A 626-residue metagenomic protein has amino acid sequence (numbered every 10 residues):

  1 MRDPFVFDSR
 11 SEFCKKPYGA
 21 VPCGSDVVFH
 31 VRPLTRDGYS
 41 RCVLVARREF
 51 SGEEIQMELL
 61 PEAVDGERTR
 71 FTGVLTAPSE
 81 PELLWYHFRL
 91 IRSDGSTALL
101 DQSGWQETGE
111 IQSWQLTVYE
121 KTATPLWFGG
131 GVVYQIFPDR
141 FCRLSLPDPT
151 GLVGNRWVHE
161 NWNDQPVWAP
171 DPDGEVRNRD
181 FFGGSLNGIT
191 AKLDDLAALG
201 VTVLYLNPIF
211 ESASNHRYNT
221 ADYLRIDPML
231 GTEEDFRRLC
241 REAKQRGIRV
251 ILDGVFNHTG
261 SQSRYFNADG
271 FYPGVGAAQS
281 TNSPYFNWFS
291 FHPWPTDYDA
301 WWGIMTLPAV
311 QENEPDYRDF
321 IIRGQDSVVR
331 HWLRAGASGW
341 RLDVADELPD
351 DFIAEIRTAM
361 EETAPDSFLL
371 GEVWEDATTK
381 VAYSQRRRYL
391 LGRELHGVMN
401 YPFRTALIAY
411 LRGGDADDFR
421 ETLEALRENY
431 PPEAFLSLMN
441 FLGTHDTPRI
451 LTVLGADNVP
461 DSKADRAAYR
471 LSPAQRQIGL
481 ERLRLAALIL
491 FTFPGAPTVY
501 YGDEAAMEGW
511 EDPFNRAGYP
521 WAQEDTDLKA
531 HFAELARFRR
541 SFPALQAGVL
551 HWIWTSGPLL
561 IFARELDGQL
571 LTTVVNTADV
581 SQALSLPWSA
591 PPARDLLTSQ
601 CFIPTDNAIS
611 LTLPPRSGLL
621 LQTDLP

Functional and structural regions predicted by a protein language model:
M1-Y134: Glycan-association/targeting regions that enable binding to alpha-glucans and other polysaccharides
K16, V28-H30, I553-P587: Carbohydrate-binding surface patches
V31, I136, L196, L206 (+10 more regions): Conserved, mostly hydrophobic/aromatic
T35, T605-P626: C-terminal beta-strand-rich structural cap/linker in extracellular carbohydrate-active enzymes
F137-T202, I209-A335, I356-E362: Substrate-binding/active-site clefts of carbohydrate-active enzymes
D139, Y383-S384, M439-L471, A487-D525: Aromatic/acidic polysaccharide-binding cleft in carbohydrate-active enzymes
C240-R249, N257-H258, S263-G274, S327-V328 (+4 more regions): Active-site-proximal helices and loops of the catalytic beta/alpha 8
W521-F542, S585-D606, L613-S617: C-terminal accessory region downstream of the catalytic core in glycan-modifying enzymes
